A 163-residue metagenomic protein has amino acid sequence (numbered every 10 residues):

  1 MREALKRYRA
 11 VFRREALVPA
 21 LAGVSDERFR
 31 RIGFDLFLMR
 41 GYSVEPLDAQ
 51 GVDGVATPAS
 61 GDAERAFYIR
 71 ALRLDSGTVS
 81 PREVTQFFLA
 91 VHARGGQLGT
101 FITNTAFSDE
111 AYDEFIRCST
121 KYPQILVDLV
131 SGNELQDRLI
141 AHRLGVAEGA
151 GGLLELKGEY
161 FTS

Functional and structural regions predicted by a protein language model:
M1-S163: Mixed-charge (Asp/Glu-Lys/Arg
